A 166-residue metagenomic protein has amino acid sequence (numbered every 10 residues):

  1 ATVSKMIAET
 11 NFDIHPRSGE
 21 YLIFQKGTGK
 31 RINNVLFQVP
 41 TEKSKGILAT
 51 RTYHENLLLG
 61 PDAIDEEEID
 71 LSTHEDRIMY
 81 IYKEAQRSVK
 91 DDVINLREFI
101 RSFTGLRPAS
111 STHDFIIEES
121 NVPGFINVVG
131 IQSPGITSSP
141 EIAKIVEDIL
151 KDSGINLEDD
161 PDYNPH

Functional and structural regions predicted by a protein language model:
A1-H74: Flavin-dependent oxidoreductases
S44, T50-H54, I69-H166: C-terminal catalytic lobe of FAD-dependent flavoproteins
